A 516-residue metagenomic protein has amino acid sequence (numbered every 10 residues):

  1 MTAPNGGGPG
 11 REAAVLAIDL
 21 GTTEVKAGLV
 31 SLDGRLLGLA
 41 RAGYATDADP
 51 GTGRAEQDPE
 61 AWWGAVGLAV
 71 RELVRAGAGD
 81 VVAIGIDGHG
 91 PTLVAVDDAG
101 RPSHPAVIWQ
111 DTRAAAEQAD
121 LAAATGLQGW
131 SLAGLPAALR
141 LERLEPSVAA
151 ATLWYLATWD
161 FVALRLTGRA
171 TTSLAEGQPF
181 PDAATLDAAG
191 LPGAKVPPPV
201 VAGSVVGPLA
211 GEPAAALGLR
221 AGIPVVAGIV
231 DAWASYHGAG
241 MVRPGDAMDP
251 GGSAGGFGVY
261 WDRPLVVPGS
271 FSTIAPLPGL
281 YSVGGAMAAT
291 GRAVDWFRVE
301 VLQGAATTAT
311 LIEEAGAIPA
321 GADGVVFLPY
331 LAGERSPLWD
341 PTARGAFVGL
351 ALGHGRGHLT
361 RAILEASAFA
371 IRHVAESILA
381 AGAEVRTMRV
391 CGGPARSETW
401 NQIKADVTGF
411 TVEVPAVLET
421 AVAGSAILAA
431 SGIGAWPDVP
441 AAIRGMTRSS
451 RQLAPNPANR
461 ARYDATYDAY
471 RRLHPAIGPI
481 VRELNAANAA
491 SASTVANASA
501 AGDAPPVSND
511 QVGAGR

Functional and structural regions predicted by a protein language model:
M1-H104, A151, A215, L219-A227 (+5 more regions): N-terminal glycine/serine-rich phosphate-binding loop of ATP-dependent small-molecule kinases, especially carbohydrate
L20-T22, T125-V230, P329-A332, T360 (+1 more regions): Gly/Ser/Thr-rich active-site cleft segment
R71, R75-W109, W130, W159 (+2 more regions): Short beta-strand-loop/turn "lid" adjacent to the catalytic site in phosphate-handling enzymes
L135-S147, L164-R169, D182-A189, Y260-S336 (+2 more regions): A short helix-loop
P179-P278, S282, A289, A305-A309 (+5 more regions): ATP-dependent carbohydrate kinase catalytic cores
S235-G238, M287-A288, D295-R298, E365 (+3 more regions): Glycine-rich phosphate-binding/hydrolytic loop that grips phosphoryl groups
L265, E300-Q303, G434-A492, A496 (+1 more regions): Acidic, glycine/GT-rich loop-and beta-edge segments that sit at the periphery of enzyme/chaperone cores
A322-V414: Activation-segment/catalytic-loop signature of the eukaryotic protein kinase fold
